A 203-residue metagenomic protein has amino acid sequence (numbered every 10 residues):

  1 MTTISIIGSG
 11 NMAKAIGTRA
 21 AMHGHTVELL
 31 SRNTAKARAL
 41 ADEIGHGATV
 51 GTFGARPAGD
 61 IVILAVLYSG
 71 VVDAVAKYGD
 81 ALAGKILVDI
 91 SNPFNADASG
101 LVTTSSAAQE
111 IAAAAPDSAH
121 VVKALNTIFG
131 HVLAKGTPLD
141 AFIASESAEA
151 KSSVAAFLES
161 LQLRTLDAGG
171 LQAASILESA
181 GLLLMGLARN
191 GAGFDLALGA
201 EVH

Functional and structural regions predicted by a protein language model:
M1-E43: NAD(P)+-binding Rossmann beta1-loop-alpha1 motif at the extreme N-terminus of oxidoreductases
S5-I6, L64, I143: Hydrophobic Val/Ile/Leu positions in short beta-strands of Rossmann-like dinucleotide-binding domains
A15, R19, A114, F157: Rossmann-fold NAD(P)-dependent oxidoreductase module
G45-H46, T52-I86, I90-A96: Rossmann-like NAD(P)-binding element
V50, H120-A124, L166-A168: General beta-strand structural signal in soluble alpha/beta enzymes
S91-H131: Rossmann-fold NAD(P)-binding glycine/threonine-rich loop
A96-T103, Q109, K135-A150: Short beta-strand and adjoining strand-loop segment in the mid-core of the Rossmann-like NAD(P)-dependent dehydrogenase
D140-H203: Active-site-lining helix/loop region of Rossmann-like oxidoreductase modules
